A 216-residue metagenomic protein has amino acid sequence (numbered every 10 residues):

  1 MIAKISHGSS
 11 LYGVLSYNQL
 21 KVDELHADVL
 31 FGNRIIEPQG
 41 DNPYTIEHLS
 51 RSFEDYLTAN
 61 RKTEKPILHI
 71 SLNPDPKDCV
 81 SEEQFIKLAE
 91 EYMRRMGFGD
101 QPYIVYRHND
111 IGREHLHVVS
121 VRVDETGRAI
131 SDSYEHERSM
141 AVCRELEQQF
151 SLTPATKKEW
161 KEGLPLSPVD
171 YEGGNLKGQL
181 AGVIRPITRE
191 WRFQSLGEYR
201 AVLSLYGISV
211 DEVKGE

Functional and structural regions predicted by a protein language model:
M1-E216: N-terminal nicking endonuclease/strand-transfer module with a His-rich metal-binding environment and a catalytic Tyr
